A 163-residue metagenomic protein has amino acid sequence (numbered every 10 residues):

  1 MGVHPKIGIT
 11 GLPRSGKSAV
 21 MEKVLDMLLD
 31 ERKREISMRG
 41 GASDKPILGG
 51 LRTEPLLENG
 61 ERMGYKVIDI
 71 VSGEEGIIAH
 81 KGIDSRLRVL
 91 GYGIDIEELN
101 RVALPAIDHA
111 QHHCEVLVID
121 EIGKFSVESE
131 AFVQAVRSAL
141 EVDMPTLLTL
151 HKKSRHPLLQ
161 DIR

Functional and structural regions predicted by a protein language model:
G2-H4, I107-D108, G123-R163: Replace "adjacent to P-loop NTPase cores in ATP/GTP-dependent enzymes" with "adjacent to NTP-binding cores
I9: Hydrophobic anchor at the beta1->P-loop junction of P-loop NTPases
L12: P-loop (Walker A) phosphate-binding loop of NTP-binding proteins
K17: Conserved lysine of the Walker
V20, V24: Hydrophobic positions on the alpha1 helix immediately C-terminal to the Walker A/P-loop
D26-V89: N-terminal phosphate/diphosphate-binding loop that engages ATP/GTP or pyrophosphate donors across diverse enzyme folds
P46, V116-L117, P145: Hydrophobic "anchor" residues on beta-strands that sit immediately upstream of conserved functional sites
D84-R137: Phosphate-binding/switch loop-helix module in NTP-utilizing enzymes
